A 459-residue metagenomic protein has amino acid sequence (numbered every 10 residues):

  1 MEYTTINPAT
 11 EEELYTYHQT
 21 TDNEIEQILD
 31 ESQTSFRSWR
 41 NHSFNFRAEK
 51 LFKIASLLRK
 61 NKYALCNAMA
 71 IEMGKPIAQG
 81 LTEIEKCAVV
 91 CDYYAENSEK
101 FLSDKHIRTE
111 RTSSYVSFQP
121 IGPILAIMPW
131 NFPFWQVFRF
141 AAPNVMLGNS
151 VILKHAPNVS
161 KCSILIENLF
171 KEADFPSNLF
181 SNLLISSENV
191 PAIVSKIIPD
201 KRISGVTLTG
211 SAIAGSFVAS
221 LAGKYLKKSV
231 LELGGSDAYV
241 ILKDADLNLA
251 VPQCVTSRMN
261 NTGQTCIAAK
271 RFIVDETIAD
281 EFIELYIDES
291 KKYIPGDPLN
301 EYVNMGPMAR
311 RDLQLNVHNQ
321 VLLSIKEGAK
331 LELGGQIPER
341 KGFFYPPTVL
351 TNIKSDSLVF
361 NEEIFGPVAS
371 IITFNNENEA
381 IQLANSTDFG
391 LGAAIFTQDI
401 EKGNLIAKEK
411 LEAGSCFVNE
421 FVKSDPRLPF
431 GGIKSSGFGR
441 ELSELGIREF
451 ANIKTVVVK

Functional and structural regions predicted by a protein language model:
M1-T112: N-terminal Rossmann-like NAD(P)+-binding subdomain of aldehyde/semialdehyde dehydrogenases
P8, D22-I25, F44, K62 (+6 more regions): Residues at or immediately preceding the N-termini of alpha-helices
T10-T16, I203, V240, I294 (+4 more regions): Conserved C-terminal structural/oligomerization subdomain of aldehyde/semialdehyde dehydrogenase
E11, R47, M69, C91 (+9 more regions): Residue-level signal for inorganic ion chemistry
L14, D174, I213-K354, Q382 (+1 more regions): ALDH superfamily catalytic-core signature
Y15-T20, S35-N41, A126, Y239-L242 (+5 more regions): Short, well-ordered beta-strand elements within core beta-sheets of diverse protein domains
F36, R40, A55-K62, C66 (+18 more regions): Structural signal for hydrophobic packing residues in well-ordered secondary-structure cores of soluble enzyme domains
I107-L249, F374: Rossmann-like NAD(P) dinucleotide-binding subdomain of oxidoreductase/dehydrogenase enzymes
